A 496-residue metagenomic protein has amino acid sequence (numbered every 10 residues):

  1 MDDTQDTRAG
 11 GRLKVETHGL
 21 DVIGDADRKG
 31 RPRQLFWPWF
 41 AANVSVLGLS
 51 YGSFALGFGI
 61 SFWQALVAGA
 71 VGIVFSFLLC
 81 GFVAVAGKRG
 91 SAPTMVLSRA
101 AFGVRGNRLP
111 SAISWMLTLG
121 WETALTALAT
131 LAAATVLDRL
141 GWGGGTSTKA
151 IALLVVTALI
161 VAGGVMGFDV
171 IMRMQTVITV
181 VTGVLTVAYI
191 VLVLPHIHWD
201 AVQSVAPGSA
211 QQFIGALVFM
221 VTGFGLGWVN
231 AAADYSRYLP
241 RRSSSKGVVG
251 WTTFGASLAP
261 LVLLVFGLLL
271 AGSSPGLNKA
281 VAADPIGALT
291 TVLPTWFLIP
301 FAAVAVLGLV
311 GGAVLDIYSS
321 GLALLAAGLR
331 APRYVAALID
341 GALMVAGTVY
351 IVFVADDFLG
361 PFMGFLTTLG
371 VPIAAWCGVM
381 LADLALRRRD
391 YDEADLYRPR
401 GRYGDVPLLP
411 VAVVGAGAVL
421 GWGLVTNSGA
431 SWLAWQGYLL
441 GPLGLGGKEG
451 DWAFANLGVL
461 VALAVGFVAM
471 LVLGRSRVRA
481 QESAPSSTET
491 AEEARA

Functional and structural regions predicted by a protein language model:
M1-F62, L185, Q212-F219, R237-G247 (+1 more regions): Membrane-interface "cap" regions at the ends of multi-pass membrane proteins
R28-P32, M166-T179, N230-V262, L277-A288 (+4 more regions): Hydrophobic, small-residue-rich membrane helices and short re-entrant helix-turn-helix hairpins that build
P32-L49, I190-I197, V205-L270, L293-I317 (+2 more regions): Hydrophobic, membrane-embedded alpha-helices of multi-pass small-molecule transporters
G57-F58, V85, A101, L109 (+9 more regions): Membrane-water interface regions at transmembrane-helix termini and the short interhelical loops of multi-pass membrane
A68-F102, A112-T126, G474-V478: Juxtamembrane transmembrane-helix boundary signature
S111, R139-V165, V180-V191, V218-A232 (+2 more regions): Transmembrane alpha-helical segments of multi-pass small-molecule transport proteins
I151, V155-V193, G250-F254, F362-G370 (+1 more regions): Membrane-interface loop-to-helix entry segments
V181, C377-V468, S483: C-terminal membrane-solvent junction of multi-pass transporters and transport-like membrane proteins
